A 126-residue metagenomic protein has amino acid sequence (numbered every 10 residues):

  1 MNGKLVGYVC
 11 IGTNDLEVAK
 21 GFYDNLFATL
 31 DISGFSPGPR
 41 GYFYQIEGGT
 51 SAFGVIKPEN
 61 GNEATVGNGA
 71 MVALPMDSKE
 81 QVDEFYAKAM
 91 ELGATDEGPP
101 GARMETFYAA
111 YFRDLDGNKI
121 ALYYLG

Functional and structural regions predicted by a protein language model:
M1-K20, V72, G126: N-terminal beta-strand motif that seeds the catalytic metal site of vicinal oxygen chelate
N2-K4, A87-G126: Vicinal oxygen chelate
Y8-C10, F43, M71-A73, A109-Y111: Short aromatic/hydrophobic contact patches that present stacked aromatics for nucleic-acid/ligand binding
C10-A52: Core segments of cupin and vicinal oxygen chelate
F22-N25, F85-M90: Short amphipathic alpha-helices in soluble, non-transmembrane regions that often serve as interface/regulatory elements
G38, N68, T106: Exposed loop/turn and edge beta-strand positions of beta-sandwich/beta-sheet ligand-binding modules
Y44-Y86: Long, continuous compositionally biased terminal/linker segments
